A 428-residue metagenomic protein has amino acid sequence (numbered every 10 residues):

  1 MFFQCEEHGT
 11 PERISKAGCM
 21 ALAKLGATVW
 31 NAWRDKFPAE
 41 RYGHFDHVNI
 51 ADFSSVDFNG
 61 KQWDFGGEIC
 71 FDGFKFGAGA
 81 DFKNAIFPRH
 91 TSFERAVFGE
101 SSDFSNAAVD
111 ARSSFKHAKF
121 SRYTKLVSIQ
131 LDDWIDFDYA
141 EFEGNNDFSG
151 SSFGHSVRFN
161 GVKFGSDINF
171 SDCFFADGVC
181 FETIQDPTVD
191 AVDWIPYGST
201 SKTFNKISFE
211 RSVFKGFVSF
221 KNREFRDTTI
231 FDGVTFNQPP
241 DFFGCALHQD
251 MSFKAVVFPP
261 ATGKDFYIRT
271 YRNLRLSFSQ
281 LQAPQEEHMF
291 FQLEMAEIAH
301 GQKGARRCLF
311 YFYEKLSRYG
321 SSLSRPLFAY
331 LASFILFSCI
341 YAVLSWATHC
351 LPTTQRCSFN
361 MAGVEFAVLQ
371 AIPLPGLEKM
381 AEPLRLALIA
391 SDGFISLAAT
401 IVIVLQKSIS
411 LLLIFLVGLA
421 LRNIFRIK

Functional and structural regions predicted by a protein language model:
M1-L309, R422: N-terminal leader/targeting and pre-domain segments
S277, P326, K407, L411: Short, charged/polar micro-motifs that form catalytic or ligand-binding hotspots
C308-L323, S345-I409, L416: Pore-loop/selectivity-filter region of tetrameric P-loop cation channels
S321-A332: Alpha-helical transmembrane segments and their helix-start/interface "positive-inside/aromatic belt" motifs in integral
A332-F334, K407: Membrane-anchoring/interfacial helices and their immediately flanking loops in integral membrane proteins
F337, I414-G418: Alpha-helical transmembrane segments of polytopic integral membrane proteins, especially the permease/helical cores
F337-V343: Alpha-helical transmembrane segments of multi-pass membrane proteins
L344, T348-H349, R422-K428: Membrane-interfacial segments
